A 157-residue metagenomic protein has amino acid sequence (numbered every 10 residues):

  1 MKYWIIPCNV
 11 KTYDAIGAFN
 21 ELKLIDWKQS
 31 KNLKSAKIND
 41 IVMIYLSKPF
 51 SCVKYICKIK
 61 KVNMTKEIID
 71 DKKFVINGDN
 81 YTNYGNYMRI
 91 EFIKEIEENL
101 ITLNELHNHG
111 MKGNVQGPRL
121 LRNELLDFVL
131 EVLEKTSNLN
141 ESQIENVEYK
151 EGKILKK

Functional and structural regions predicted by a protein language model:
M1-I6, T12, L22-K31, E67-K157: Contiguous surface segments at macromolecular interaction interfaces
G17-N20: N-terminal first-folded block
Q29, P49-S51: A short beta-loop-beta micro-motif enriched in histidine and acidic residues
K34-L46: Short coil-to-beta transition motif at edge beta-strands of beta-rich domains
I38-D40, Y55, Y84-N86: A generic structural signal for short beta-strands and their flanking turns/coil linkers
Y45-K48, C57: Short Ser/Thr-interspersed hydrophobic loop/turn segments at strand-loop and sheet-helix junctions that line or gate
S51-V53, K66-E67: Short catalytic/ligand-binding loop motif for oxyanion handling, primarily in non-cytosolic enzymes, centered on
V53-V62: Short beta-strand-centered aromatic/proline hotspots
